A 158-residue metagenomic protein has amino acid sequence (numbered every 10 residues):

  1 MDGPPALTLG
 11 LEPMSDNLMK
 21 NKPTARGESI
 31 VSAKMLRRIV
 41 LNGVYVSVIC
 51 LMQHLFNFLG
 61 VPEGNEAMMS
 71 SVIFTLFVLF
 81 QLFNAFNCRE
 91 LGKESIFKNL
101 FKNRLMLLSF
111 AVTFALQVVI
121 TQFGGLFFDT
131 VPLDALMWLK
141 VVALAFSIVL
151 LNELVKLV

Functional and structural regions predicted by a protein language model:
M1-V158: C-terminal transmembrane helices and immediately adjacent loops/tails of multi-pass membrane transport proteins
